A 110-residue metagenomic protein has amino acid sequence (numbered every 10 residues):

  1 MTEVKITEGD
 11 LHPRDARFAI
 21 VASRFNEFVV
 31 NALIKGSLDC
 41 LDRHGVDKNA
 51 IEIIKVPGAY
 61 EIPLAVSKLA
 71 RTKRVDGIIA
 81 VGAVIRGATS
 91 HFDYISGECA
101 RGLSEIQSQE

Functional and structural regions predicted by a protein language model:
M1-K5: Short gly/ser/thr-rich secondary-structure transition/capping motifs
I6-D10, L103-I106: A generic local secondary-structure boundary/capping motif
E8-P57: Glycine-rich phosphate/diphosphate-binding loop of Rossmann-like nucleotide-binding domains
D15-A16, K48-N49, K73-D76, Q109-E110: Short coil/turn connectors at secondary-structure junctions
D39-C40, K68-L69, E110: Short alpha-helical scaffold segments that flank and stabilize functional sites
R43-V46, S104-E110: Arginine/glycine-rich "motif VI" loop of SF2 helicases in the C-terminal RecA-like domain
E61, A65-L103, Q107: Glycine-rich phosphate-binding loop
